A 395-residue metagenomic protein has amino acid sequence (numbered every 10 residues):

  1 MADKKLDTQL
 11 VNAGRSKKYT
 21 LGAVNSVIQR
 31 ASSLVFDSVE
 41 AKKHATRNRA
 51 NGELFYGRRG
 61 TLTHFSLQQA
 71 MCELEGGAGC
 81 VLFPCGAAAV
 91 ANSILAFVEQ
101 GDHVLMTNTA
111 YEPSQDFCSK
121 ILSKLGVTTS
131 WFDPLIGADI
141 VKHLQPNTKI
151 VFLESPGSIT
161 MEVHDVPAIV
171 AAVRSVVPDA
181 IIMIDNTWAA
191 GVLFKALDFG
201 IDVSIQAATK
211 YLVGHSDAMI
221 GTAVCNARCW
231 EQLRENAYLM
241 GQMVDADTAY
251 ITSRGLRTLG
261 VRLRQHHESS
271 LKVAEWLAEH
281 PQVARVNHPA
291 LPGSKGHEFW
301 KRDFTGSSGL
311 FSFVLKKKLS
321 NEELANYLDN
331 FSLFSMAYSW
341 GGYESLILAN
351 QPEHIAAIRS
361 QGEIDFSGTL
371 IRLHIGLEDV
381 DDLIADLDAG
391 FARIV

Functional and structural regions predicted by a protein language model:
M1-N51: N-terminal glycine-rich, Lys/His-bearing helix-loop that initiates the first secondary-structure elements of many
A2, L10-Y19, C80-H280, N287 (+1 more regions): Conserved PLP-enzyme active-site core in the AAT-like
A2-D7, A13-R15, L62, V224 (+2 more regions): Positively charged, small/polar-rich N-terminal and surface patches that mediate targeting and assembly and bind
R15-K17, R30-F36, W188-A190, K210 (+6 more regions): Glycine-rich beta-alpha junction loops
S33, S38-A88, P113-K120: Conserved N-terminal alpha-helix of the aminotransferase class I/II PLP-enzyme fold
L74, L277-P281, F331: Acidic-histidine catalytic/liganding microenvironments
S119-K120, T128-S130, K149, R262 (+2 more regions): PLP-dependent enzyme catalytic core of the Aspartate aminotransferase-like
R285-I371, I375: Conserved C-terminal alpha-helix-loop-beta "cap" of PLP-dependent enzymes that closes/shapes the active-site mouth
